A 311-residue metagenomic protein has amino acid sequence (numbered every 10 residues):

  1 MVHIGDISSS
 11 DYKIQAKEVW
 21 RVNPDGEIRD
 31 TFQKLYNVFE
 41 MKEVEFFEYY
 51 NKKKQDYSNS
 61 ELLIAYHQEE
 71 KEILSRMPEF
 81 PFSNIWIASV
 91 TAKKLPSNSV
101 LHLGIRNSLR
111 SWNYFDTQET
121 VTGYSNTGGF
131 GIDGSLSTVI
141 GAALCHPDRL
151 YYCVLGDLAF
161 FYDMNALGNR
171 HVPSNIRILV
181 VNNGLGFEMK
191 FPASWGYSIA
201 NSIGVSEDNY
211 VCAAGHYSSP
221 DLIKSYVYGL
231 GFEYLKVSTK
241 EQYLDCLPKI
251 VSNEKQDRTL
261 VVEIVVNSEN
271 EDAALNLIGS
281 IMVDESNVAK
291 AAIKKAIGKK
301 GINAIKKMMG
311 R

Functional and structural regions predicted by a protein language model:
M1, D6-S9, D25, R106-S108 (+3 more regions): Short glycine-rich anion-binding loops that position phosphate/pyrophosphate groups of nucleotides and phosphorylated
M1-H67, R170-H171, G184, A193 (+1 more regions): Glycine-rich, acidic loop regions that bind phosphate or pyrophosphate groups
H3-I4, R21, L103, C153 (+1 more regions): Redox-cofactor binding/interface segments in oxidoreductases and associated redox assembly factors
S9-Y12, F47, A88, L109-W112 (+2 more regions): Short, well-ordered alpha-helical microsegments
E27-R29, E43-Y50, L109, G131-I132 (+2 more regions): A short acidic, often aromatic-flanked loop/helix-cap motif at beta-alpha or helix-coil junctions that lines enzyme
E43, N59, L63, F80-A88 (+4 more regions): Generic structural signal for well-ordered, non-membrane alpha-helical segments in soluble metabolic enzymes
H67-H146: Active-site diphosphate/adenylate-binding microenvironment
Y114-R311: Thiamine diphosphate
